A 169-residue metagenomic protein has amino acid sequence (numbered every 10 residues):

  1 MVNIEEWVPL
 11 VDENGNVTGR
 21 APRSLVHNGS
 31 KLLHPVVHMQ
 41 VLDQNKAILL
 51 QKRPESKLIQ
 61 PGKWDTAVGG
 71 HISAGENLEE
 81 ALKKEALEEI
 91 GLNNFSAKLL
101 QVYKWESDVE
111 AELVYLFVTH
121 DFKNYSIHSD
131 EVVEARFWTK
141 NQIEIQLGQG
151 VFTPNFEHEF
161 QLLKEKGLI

Functional and structural regions predicted by a protein language model:
V2-H38, L42-Q44: Acidic, metal-coordinating catalytic segment for phosphate/diphosphate chemistry, firing primarily on the Nudix
T18, K57, K84-E85, L92 (+1 more regions): Recognition helices and adjacent regulatory flanks at domain boundaries
S24-N28, L100-E106: Short, solvent-exposed loop/turn elements at beta->coil junctions and helix N-caps that rim active or binding pockets
L25, S56-L58, E134: Short, surface-exposed beta-strand-loop junctions and turns on beta-sheet-rich folds
V36-V68: A glycine-rich, hydrophobic loop/mini-helix early in the fold
L49-L50, A67-L99: The catalytic Nudix box helix
G62, A74, Q101, D108-T119 (+1 more regions): Nudix hydrolase/Nudix homology domain
